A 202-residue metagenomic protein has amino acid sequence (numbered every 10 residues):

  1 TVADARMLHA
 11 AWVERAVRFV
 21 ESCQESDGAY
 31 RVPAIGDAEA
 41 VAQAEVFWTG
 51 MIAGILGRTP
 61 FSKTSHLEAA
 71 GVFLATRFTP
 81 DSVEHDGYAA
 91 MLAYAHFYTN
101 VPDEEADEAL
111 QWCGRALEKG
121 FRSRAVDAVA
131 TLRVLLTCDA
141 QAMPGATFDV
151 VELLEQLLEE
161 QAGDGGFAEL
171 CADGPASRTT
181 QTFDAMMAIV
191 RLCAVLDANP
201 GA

Functional and structural regions predicted by a protein language model:
T1-V13, A29-A69, P80-E108, E118-V150 (+1 more regions): An alpha-helical repeat/solenoid feature that recognizes helix-turn-helix modules
A16, V20-E21, L74-A75, C113-L117 (+1 more regions): Buried hydrophobic core positions in alpha-solenoid tandem helical repeats
Q156-E160, A168-E169: A structural feature that tracks compact, well-ordered secondary-structure segments with a strong bias toward
